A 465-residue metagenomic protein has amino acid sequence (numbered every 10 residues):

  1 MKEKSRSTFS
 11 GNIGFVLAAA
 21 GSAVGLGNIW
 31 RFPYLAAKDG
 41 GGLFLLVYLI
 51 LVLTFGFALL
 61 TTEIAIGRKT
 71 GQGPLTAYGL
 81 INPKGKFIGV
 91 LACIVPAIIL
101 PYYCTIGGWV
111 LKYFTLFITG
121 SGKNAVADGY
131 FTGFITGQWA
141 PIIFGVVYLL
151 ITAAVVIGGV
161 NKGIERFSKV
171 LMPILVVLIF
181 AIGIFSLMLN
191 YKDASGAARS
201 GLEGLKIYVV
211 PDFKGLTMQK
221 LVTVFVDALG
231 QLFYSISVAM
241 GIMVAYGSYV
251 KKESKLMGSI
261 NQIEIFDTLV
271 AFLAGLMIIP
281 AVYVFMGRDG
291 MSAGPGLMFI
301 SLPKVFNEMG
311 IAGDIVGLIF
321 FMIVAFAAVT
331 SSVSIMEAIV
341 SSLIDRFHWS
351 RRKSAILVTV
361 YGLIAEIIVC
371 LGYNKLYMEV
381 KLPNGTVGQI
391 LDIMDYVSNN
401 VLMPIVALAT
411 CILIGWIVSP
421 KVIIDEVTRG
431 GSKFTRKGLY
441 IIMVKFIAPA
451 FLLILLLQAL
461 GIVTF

Functional and structural regions predicted by a protein language model:
M1-W30, L59-I64, R68-L80, K86-F87 (+2 more regions): Membrane-interface "cap" regions at the ends of multi-pass membrane proteins
K2, G107-T136, G247-E253, G258 (+4 more regions): Helix-loop-helix connectors at the membrane interface of multi-pass transporters/channels
K2-F9, I13, K169-V329, V333 (+1 more regions): Membrane-embedded translocation segments of transport machinery
E3-R6, L35-D39, Q72-L91, C104-G163 (+6 more regions): Inter-helical loop and helix-membrane interface segments of multi-pass membrane transporters/permeases
T8, G14-F15, S22, Q138-I143 (+5 more regions): Loop-to-transmembrane helix boundary motifs in multi-pass membrane proteins
G11-L49, G241-I242, G258-N261, I265-T268: Transmembrane helix-boundary motif of multi-pass solute transporters/channels
A36-T62, I88, A140-P141, L402-V406: Extracellular loop-to-transmembrane helix junctions
I88-L91, G137, F347-T359, D395-L452: C-terminal membrane-solvent junction of multi-pass transporters and transport-like membrane proteins
